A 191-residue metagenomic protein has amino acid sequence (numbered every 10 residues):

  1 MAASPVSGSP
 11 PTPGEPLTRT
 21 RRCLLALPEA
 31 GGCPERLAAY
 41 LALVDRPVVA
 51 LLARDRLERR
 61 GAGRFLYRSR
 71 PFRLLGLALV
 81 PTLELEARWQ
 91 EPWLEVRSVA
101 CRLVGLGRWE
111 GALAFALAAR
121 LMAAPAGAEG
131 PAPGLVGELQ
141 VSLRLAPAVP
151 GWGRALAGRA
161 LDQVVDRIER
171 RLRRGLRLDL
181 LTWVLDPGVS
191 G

Functional and structural regions predicted by a protein language model:
A2-L75: Hydrophobic ligand-binding cavity/cleft-lining segments
P13, R56-G63, R88-E91, P125-A132: Short, ordered beta-strand-loop transition motifs
T18-T20, A50, Y67-S69, V80-T82 (+3 more regions): Extended beta-sheet lipid-handling architectures
L24-A30, R70-F72, R88-Q90, M122-A124 (+1 more regions): Solvent-exposed residues in well-ordered beta-strands and their adjoining turns, especially edge/terminal strands
R54-D55, P81-A87, A116-P125: Hydrophobic/aromatic beta-strand elements that line small-molecule binding cavities or substrate pockets in beta-rich
R59-G105: Glycine-rich portal/gate segments that line the openings of hydrophobic small-molecule binding cavities
G107-D162: Beta-strand/loop substructures that line and gate deep hydrophobic ligand-binding cavities in soluble
G153-G191: A conserved amphipathic terminal alpha-helix motif
